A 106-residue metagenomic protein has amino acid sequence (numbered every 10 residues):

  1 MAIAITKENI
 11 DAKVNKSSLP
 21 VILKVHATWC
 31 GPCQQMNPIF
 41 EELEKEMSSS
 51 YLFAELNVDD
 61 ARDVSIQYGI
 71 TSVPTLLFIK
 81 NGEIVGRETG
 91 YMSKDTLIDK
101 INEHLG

Functional and structural regions predicted by a protein language model:
M1-L52, D60-D63, Q67, V73-T75 (+1 more regions): Proteins that catalyze or organize thiol-disulfide redox chemistry and the adjacent proteostasis machinery handling
N57: Conserved acidic residues
